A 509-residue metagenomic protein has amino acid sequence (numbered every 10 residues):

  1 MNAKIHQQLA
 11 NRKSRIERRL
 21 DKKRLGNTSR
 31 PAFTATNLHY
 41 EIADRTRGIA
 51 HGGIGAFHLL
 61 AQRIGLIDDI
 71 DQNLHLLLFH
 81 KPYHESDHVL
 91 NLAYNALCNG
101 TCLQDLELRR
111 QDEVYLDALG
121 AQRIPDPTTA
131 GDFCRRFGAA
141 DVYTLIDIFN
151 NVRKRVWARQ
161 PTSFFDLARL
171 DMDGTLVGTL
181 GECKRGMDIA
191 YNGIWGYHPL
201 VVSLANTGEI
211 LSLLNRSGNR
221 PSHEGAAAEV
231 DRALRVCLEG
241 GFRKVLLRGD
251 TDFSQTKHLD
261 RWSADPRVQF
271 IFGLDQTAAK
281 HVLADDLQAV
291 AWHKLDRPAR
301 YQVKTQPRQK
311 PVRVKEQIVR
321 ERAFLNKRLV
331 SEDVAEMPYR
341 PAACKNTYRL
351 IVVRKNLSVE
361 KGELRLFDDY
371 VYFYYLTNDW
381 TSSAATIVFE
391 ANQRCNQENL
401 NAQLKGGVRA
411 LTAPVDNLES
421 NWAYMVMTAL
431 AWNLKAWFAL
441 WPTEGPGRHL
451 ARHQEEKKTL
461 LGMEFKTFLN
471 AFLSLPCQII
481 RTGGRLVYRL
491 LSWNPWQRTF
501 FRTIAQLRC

Functional and structural regions predicted by a protein language model:
M1-N219, A227-E239, A264, F468-C509: Dynamic "connector" segments at or just before major functional cores
N2-R12, R19, R24-N37, I42 (+3 more regions): An anionic, glycine-rich sequence signature occurring as long contiguous blocks
L60, L106, S383-L418, A423-M427 (+1 more regions): Short amphipathic alpha-helical "interface-anchor" segments enriched in bulky aromatics
P82-D87, I194, N396, L418-V426 (+1 more regions): Secondary-structure capping and boundary motifs in well-ordered enzyme cores
D173, K244-S254: Acidic/histidine-rich, metal-coordinating catalytic segments
T175-V177, T207-E209, S217-G218, T277 (+7 more regions): Short, glycine-/Ser/Thr-/acidic-enriched flexible segments
L259-V268: Short, surface-exposed basic-aromatic patches at helix termini and helix-loop junctions that form
L411-T443, G447-W493, Q497-T503: Basic, amphipathic alpha-helical segments enriched in Lys/Arg and hydrophobic/aromatic residues
